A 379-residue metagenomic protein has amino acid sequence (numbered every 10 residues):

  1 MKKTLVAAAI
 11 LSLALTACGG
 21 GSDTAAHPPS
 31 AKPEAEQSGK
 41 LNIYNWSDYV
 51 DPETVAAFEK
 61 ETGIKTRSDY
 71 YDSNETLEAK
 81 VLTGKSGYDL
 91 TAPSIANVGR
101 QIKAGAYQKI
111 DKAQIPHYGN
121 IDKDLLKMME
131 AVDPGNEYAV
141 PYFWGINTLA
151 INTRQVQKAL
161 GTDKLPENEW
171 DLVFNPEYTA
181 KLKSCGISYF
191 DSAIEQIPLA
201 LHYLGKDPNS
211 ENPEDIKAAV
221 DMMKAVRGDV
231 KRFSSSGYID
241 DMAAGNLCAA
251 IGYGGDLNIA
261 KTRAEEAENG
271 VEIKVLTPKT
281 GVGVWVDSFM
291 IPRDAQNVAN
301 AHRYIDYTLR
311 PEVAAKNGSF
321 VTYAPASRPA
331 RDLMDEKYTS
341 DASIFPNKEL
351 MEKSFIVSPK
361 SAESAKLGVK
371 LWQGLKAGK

Functional and structural regions predicted by a protein language model:
A14-A17: C-terminal motif of bacterial Sec signal peptides marking the signal peptidase cleavage site
G19-S22: Bacterial signal peptide processing site
H27-A35, G99-W144, P166, D171-F174: Hinge/lid segment of periplasmic solute-binding proteins
H27-Q101: Early extracytoplasmic/lumenal segment of secretory-pathway proteins
Q108-G119, D171, A267-G283, P292-A295: Short beta-strand->loop
S188-L276: Ligand-binding pocket segment of bilobal, Venus flytrap-like solute-binding proteins
D287, P292-E352: Mature extracytoplasmic/periplasmic domains
K348-K379: Conserved C-terminal helix/tail region of periplasmic/extracytoplasmic solute-binding proteins
